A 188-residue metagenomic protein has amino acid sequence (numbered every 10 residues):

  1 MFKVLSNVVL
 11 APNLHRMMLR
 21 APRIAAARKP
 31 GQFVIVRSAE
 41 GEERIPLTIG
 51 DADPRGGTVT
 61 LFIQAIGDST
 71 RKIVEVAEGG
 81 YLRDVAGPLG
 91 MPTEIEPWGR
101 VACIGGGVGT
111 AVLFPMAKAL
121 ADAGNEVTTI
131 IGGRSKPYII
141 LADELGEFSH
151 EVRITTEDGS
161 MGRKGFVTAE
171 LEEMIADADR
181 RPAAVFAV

Functional and structural regions predicted by a protein language model:
M1-E78: Ferredoxin-reductase
D68-V188: FNR/FR-type flavoprotein reductase catalytic core
